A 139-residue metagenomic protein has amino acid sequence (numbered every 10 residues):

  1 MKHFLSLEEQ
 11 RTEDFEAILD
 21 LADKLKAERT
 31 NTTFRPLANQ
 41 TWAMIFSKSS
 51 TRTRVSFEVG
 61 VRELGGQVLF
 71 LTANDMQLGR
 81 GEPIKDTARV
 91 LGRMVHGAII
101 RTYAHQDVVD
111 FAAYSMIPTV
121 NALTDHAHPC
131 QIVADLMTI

Functional and structural regions predicted by a protein language model:
M1-V55, V59: Positively charged, low-complexity intrinsically disordered leader regions
R35-T138: Phosphate/diphosphate ligand-binding glycine-rich loop within oxidoreductases
